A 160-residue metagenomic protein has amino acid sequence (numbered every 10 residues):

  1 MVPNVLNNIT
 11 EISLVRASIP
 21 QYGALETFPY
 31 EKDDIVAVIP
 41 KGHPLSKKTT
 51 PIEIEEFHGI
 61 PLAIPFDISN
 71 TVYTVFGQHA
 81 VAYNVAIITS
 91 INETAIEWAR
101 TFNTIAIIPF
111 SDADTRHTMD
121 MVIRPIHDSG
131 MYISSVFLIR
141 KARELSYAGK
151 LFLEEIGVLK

Functional and structural regions predicted by a protein language model:
M1-I9, R16, I68-R124: Hydrophobic hinge/microswitch elements
V2-P3, A17-E26, L45: Ligand-binding clamshell of periplasmic/extracellular solute-binding protein-like
Q21-D33, T115-I126, I133: Ligand-binding "clamshell"
A24-I35, I39-L62: Flexible hinge/capping segments at coil-to-helix
V36-V38, P44, I105, S134-L138: Residues embedded in well-ordered beta-strands
G42-I52, N70, D128-M131, A142-A148: Short helix-loop capping/hinge motifs at secondary-structure junctions, enriched in acidic/polar residues
H58-V81, L145-G149, L153: Secondary-structure junction motif
I123-K160: A late-sequence structural motif
